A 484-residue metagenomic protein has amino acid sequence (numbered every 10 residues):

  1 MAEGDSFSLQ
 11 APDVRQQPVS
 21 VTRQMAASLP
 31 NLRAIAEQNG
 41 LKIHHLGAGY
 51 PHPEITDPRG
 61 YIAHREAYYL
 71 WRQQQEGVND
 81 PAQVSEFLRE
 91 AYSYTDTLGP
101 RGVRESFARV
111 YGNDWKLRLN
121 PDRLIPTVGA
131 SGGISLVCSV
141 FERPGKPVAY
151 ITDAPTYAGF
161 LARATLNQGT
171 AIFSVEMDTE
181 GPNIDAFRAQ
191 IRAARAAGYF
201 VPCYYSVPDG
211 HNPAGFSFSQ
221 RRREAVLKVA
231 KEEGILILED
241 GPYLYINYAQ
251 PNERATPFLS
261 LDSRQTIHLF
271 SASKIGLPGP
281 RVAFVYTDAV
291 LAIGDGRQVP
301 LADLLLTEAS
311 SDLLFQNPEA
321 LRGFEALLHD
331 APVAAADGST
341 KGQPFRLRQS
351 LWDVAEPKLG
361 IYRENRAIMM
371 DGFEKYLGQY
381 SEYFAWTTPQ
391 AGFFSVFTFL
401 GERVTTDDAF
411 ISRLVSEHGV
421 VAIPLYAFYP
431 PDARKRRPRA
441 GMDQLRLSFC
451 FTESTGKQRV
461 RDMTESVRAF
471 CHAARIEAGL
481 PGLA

Functional and structural regions predicted by a protein language model:
A2-T97, N317, L321, V420: N-terminal "arm"/small-domain region of PLP-dependent enzymes with the aminotransferase-like
H44-H45, T156, Q343-M370, E374 (+2 more regions): Conserved glycine-rich beta-strand-loop-beta hairpin in the small C-terminal domain of fold type I
G49-P53, S131-G132, T156-A158, D209-N212 (+9 more regions): Short, solvent-exposed loop/turn segments at secondary-structure junctions
Y69-E233, L238, L244-I267, S271 (+2 more regions): Conserved core of the PLP fold type I
R101, R109, R118, S416-E417 (+2 more regions): PLP-dependent enzyme catalytic core of the Aspartate aminotransferase-like
A194, R264-R363: Conserved core segment of the aminotransferase class I/II
R403-F410, S454-V460: Short, conserved charged micro-motifs
